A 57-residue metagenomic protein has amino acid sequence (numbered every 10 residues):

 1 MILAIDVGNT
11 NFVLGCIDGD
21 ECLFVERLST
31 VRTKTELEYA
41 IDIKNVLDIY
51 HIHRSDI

Functional and structural regions predicted by a protein language model:
I2-N45: Short glycine-rich, Thr/Ser-proximal phosphate-binding strand/loop in the N-terminal lobe of ATP-dependent enzymes
I43-I57: Phosphate/pyrophosphate-binding loops at sites that engage ATP/ADP/AMP, CoA/4′-phosphopantetheine, polyphosphate
